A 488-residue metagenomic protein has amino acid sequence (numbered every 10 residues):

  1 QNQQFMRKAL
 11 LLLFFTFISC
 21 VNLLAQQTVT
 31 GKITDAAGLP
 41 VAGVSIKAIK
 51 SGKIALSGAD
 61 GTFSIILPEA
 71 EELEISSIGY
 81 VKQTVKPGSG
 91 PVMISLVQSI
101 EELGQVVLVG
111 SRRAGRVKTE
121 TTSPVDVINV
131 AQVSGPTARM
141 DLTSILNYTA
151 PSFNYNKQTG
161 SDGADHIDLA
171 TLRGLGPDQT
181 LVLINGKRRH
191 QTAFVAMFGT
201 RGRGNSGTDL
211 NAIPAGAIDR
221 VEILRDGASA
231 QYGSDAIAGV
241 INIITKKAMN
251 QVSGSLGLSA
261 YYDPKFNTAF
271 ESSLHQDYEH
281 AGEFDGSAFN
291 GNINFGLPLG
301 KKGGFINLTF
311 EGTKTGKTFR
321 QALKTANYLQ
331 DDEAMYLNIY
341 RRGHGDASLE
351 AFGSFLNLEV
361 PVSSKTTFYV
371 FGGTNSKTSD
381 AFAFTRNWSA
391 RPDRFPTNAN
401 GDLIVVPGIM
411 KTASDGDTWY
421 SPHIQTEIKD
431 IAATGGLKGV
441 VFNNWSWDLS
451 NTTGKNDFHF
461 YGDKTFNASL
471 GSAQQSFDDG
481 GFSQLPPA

Functional and structural regions predicted by a protein language model:
K32-A36, S123-N147, L169-L175, G202-N211 (+3 more regions): Short, polar/charged loop or turn motifs at beta-strand boundaries
T34-L39, S45-I49, E72-Y80, P91-G135 (+1 more regions): Short, acidic, small-residue-rich periplasmic hinge/interaction motif at the N-terminus of Gram-negative outer-membrane
G52-T62: Short, acidic Ser/Thr/Gly-rich low-complexity loop/linker segments typical of extracellular and cell-surface proteins
D60-I66, K82, P91-V92: Short, surface-exposed beta-strand/beta-hairpin micro-motifs centered on an aromatic residue
F63-S64, A170, K187-R225, E271-S273: Short acidic/polar hinge/loop motifs at secondary-structure boundaries that mediate gating or recognition
T143-A193, D235-N242: Extracytoplasmic beta-strand/coil segments of soluble accessory domains associated with Gram-negative outer-membrane
E222, G227-S229, V240, M249-L297 (+2 more regions): Short strand-turn segments of transmembrane beta-barrel domains in outer membranes, especially the first one or two
H275-D402, V406-T412, T418, Q425-F442 (+1 more regions): Transmembrane beta-barrel wall of Gram-negative outer-membrane proteins
